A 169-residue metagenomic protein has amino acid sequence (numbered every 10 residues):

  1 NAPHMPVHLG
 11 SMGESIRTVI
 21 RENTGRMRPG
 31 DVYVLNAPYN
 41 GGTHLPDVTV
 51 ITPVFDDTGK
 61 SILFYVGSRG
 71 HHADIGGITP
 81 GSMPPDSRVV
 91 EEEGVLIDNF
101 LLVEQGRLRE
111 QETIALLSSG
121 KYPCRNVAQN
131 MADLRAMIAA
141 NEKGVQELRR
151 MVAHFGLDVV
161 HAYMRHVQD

Functional and structural regions predicted by a protein language model:
N1-G41, V152-D169: Gly/Pro-rich turn-and-neighbor structural signature
H4-V7, S11, P46, S82-V89 (+2 more regions): Short alpha-helix boundary/capping segments
E14-R17, T52, F64, V95 (+2 more regions): Residues on a specific face of well-ordered alpha-helices
N36-A37, V50, S82-P84: Glycine-rich, charged/polar anion/phosphate-binding loops that engage phosphate groups from diverse ligands
G41-D47, I75-G76: Short, Lys/Arg- and Gly-enriched loop/turn segments at beta-strand edges
T49-D57, G67: A short, hydrophobic, proline-anchored segment that marks a local hinge/packing element in signaling and regulatory
S61-G120: Gly/Pro-rich active-site capping loops and adjacent beta-alpha segments that organize cofactor/substrate pockets
L96-D169: N-terminal leader/propeptide and maturation segments of large enzyme subunits in energy/redox metabolism and hydrolases
